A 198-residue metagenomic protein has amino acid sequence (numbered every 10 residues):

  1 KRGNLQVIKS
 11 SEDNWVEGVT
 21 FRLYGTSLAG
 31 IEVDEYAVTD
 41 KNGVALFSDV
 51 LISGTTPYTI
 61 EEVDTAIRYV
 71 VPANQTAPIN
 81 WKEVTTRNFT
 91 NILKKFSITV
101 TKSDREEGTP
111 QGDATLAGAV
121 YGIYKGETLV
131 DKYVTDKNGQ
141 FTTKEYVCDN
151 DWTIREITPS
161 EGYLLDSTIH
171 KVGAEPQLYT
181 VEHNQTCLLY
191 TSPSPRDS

Functional and structural regions predicted by a protein language model:
K1-S192: Solvent-exposed loop/turn and edge beta-strand elements of beta-rich ligand-binding domains
P193-S198: A short, hydrophobic C-terminal helix/tail in secreted or cell-surface proteins
